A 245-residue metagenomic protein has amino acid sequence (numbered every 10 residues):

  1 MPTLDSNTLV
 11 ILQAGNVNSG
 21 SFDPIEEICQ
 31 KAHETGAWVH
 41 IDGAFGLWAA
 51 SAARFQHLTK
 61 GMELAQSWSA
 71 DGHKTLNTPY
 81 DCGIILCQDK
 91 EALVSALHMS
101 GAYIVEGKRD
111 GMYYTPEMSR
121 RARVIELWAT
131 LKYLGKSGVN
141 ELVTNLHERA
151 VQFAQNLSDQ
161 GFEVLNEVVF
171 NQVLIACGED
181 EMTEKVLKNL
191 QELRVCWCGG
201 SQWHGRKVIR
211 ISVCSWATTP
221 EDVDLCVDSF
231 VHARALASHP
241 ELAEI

Functional and structural regions predicted by a protein language model:
M1-A92, I245: Conserved PLP-enzyme active-site core in the AAT-like
N7, Q160-E163, V195-G200: A short linear hydrophobic-aromatic micro-motif
N16, S51, L58-Q160, L165-E167: Active-site C-terminal subdomain of aminotransferase-like
E27-Q30, E34, Q152, K185 (+2 more regions): Alpha-helical scaffolding segments of alpha/beta enzyme cores, especially the outer helices of TIM-barrel or partial
C29, H33, S158, Q191: Anion (oxyanion) recognition and catalysis
E163-L190: Conserved PLP-binding catalytic core of the aspartate aminotransferase-like
E163-V168, G199-W203, I245: Short beta-strand
W203-I245: PLP-dependent enzyme catalytic core of the Aspartate aminotransferase-like
